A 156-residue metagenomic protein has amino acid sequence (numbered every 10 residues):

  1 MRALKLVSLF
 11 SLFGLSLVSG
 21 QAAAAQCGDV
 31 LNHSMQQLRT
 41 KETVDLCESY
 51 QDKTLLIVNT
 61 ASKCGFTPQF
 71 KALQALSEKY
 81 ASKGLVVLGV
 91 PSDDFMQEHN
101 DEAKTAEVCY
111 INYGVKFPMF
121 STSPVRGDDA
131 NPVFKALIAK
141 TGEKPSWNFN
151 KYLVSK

Functional and structural regions predicted by a protein language model:
M1-F10: Bacterial N-terminal signal peptides that target proteins for export
S8, S16-H33: N-proximal helix/coil linker or "cap" segments that precede and/or mark the start of modular domains
H33-T54, A75-Y80: A short beta-strand-turn-helix
Q51-L55, A81-V86, Y113-P118, N148-F149 (+1 more regions): Loop/turn elements at helix/coil->beta-strand transitions in domains of secreted/extracellular proteins
N59-K63: Amphipathic alpha-helical repeat scaffolds
F66-N131: Structural microenvironment flanking redox-active thiols in thiol-disulfide oxidoreductases
Y113-V115, P124-K156: Thiol/disulfide oxidoreductase modules built on the thioredoxin-like
